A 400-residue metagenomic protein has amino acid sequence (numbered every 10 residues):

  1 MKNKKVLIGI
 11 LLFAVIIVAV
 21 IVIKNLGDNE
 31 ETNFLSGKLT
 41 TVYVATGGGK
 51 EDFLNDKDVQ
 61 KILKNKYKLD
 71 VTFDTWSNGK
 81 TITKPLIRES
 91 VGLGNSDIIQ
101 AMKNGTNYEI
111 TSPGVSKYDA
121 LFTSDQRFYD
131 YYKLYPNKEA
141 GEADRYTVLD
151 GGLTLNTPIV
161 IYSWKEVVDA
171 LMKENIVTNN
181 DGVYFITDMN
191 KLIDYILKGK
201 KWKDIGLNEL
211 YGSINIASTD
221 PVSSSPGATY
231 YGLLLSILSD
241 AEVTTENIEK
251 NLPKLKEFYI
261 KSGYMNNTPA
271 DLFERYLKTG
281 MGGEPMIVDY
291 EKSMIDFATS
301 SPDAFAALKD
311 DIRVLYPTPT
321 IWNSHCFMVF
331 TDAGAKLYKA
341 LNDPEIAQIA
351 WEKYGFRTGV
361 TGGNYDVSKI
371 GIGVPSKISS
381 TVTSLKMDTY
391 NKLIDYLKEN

Functional and structural regions predicted by a protein language model:
K2-K24, S36, V329-N400: Extracellular/periplasmic juxtamembrane helices and adjacent flexible linkers that interface with membrane partners
I23-N25, N29-E139, R145-T147, Y276 (+2 more regions): Early extracytoplasmic/lumenal segment of secretory-pathway proteins
Y132-L149, F297-L315: Ligand-binding "clamshell"
N137-V222: A conserved helix-loop-strand patch within extracytoplasmic ligand-binding domains of the periplasmic binding
G152-I161, L252-S262, N266-N267, F305-A333: Periplasmic-binding protein-like
V160-V167, D220, W322-L337, I349-K353: A bilobed periplasmic-binding-protein/Venus flytrap-type ligand-binding module shared by bacterial periplasmic
V167-M172, S239-T244, D332-K336: Short helix-loop capping/hinge motifs at secondary-structure junctions, enriched in acidic/polar residues
T229-L308, R313: Ligand-binding pocket segment of bilobal, Venus flytrap-like solute-binding proteins
